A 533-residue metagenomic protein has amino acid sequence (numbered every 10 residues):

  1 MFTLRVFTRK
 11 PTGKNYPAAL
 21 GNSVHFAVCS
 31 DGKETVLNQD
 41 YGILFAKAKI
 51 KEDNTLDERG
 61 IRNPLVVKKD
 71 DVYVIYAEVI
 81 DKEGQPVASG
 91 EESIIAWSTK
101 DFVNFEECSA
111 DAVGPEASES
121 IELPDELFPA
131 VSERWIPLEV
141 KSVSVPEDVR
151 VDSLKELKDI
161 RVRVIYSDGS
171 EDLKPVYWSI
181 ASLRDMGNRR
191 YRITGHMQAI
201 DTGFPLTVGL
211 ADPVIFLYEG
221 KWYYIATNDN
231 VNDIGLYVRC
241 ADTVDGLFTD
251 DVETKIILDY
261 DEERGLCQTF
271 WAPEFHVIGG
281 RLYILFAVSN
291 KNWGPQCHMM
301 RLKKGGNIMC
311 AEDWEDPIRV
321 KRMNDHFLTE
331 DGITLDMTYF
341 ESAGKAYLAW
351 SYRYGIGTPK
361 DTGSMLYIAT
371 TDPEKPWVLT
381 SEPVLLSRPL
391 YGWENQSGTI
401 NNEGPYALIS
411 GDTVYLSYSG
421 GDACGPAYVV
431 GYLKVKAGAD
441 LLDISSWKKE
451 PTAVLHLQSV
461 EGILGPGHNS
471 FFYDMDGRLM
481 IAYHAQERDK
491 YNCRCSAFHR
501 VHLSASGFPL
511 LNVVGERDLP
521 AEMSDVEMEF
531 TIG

Functional and structural regions predicted by a protein language model:
M1-G533: Carbohydrate-active catalytic/glycan-binding domains of CAZyme proteins, especially the secreted or lumenal ectodomains
